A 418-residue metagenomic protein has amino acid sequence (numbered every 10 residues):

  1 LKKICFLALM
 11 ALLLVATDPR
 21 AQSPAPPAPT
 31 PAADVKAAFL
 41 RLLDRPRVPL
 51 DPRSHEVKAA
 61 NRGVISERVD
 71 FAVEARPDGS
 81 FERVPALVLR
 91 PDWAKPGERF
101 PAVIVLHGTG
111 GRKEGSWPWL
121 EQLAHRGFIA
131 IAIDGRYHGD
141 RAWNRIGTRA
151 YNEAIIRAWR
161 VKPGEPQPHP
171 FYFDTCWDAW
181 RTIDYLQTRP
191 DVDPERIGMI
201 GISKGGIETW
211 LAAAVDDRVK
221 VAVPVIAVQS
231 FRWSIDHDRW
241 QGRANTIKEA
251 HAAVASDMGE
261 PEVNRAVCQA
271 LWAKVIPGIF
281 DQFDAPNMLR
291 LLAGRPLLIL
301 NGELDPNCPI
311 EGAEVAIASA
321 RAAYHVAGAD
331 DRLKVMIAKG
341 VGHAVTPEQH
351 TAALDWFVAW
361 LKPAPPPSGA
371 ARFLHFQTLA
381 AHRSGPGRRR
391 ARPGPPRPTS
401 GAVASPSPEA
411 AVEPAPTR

Functional and structural regions predicted by a protein language model:
R45-G97: N-terminal cap/lid segment of alpha/beta-hydrolase-fold proteins
P85-A86, E98-G108: Short beta-strand element of the alpha/beta-hydrolase
T109-W177, F231-D238: Cap/lid segment of the alpha/beta-hydrolase catalytic domain
R181-N245: Primarily recognizes the serine-hydrolase "nucleophile elbow" in alpha/beta-hydrolase and SGNH/GDSL folds
V221-M288, P309-A318, A323-D330: Mobile cap/lid helix-loop segments that gate and shape the active-site cleft of serine hydrolases
I299-N301: Short beta-strand/loop motif that positions the catalytic acidic residue of the alpha/beta-hydrolase fold
L304-C308, H343-A344: Acidic catalytic loop of the alpha/beta-hydrolase fold
I317-R383, R392: C-terminal catalytic histidine-bearing segment of alpha/beta-hydrolase fold enzymes
